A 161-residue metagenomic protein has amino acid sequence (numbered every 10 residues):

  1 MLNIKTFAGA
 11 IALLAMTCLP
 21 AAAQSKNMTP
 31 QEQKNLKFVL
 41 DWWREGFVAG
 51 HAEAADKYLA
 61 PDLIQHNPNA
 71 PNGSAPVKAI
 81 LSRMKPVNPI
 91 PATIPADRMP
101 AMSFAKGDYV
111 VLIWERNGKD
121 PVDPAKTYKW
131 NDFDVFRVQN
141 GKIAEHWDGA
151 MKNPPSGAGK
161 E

Functional and structural regions predicted by a protein language model:
M1-G9: Bacterial N-terminal signal peptides that target proteins for export
A8-C18: Bacterial N-terminal signal peptides
L19-K57, P61, K160-E161: Short, low-complexity N-terminal intrinsically disordered segments enriched in polar/charged residues
A52-K57, P61-D108: A solvent-exposed, acidic/Ser-Thr-rich amphipathic alpha-helical stretch
H66, I113-W114, H146-W147: Beta-strand residues in well-ordered beta-sheet regions across diverse protein folds
S74, D120-V122, K152-G157: A short local loop/turn or secondary-structure capping micro-motif enriched for an aromatic residue
V110-N140, A150: Exposed beta-sheet edge and beta->alpha loop/turn motif
A144-E161: Low-complexity, intrinsically disordered terminal/linker segments enriched in charged and Gly/Pro repeats
